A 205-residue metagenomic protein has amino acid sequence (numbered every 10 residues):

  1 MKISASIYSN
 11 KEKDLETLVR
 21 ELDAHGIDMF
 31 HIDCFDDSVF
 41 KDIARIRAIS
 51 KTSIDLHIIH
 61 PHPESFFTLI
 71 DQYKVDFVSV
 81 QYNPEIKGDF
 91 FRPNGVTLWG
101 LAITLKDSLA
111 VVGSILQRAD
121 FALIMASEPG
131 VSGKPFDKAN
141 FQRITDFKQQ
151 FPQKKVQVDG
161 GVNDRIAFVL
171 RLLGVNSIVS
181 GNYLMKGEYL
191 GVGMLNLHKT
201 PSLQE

Functional and structural regions predicted by a protein language model:
M1-F77, E85, K106-A119, A139 (+2 more regions): Conserved N-terminal beta1-alpha1 strand-loop-helix module at the mouth
M1-S4, S50-H57, F91-T104, Q150-V158: Short beta-strand/loop segments at the ligand-binding rim of alpha/beta enzyme cores
G26, K74, V96-L98, G174: Glycine-centered short loops/turns at secondary-structure junctions
C34, Y82, I103-L105, A126 (+2 more regions): Short secondary-structure boundary segments
Y82-I86, L123-S132, L173-M194: Glycine-rich phosphate-binding active-site loops on the catalytic face of alpha/beta enzymes
L98-K106, A110, D120-A126: Internal catalytic-core helix/loop-beta-alpha segment that presents or stabilizes conserved functional determinants
I124, E128, K134-L172: Active-site/ligand-binding-proximal alpha/beta "capping" segment
